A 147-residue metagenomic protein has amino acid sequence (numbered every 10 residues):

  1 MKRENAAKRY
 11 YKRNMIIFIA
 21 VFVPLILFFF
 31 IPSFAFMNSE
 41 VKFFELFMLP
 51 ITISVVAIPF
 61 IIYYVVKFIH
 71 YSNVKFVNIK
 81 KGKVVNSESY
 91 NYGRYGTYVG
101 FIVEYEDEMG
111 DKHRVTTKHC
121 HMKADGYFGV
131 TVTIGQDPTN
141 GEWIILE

Functional and structural regions predicted by a protein language model:
M1-K75: Alpha-helical transmembrane spans
V74-G93: Structural detector for short beta-strands of small beta-barrel domains
K75, R94-Y98, Y127: Short coil/turn motifs at beta-sheet boundaries
K80-N86, V99, V130-V132: Short beta-strand or tight-loop elements that sit immediately N-terminal to catalytic metal-binding acidic residues
Y90-E104: Short aromatic-glycine-enriched beta-strand elements
G93, D107, D137: Acidic surface patches and DE-rich sequence motifs
T117-E147: A membrane-cytosol interface segment of integral membrane proteins
